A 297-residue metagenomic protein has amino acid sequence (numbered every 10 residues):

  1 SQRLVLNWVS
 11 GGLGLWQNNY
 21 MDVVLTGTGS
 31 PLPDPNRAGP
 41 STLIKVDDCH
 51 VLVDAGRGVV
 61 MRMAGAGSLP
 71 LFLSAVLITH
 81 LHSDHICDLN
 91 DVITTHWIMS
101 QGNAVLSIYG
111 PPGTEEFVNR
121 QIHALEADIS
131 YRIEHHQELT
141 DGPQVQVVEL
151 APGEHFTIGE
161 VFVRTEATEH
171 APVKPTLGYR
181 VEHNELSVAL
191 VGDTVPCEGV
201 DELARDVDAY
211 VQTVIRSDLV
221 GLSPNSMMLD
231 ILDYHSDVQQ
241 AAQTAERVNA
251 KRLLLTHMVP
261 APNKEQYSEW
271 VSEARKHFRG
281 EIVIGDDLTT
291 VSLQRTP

Functional and structural regions predicted by a protein language model:
Q2-A189, E202, V271-T296: Binuclear metal-dependent hydrolase catalytic cores
G178, S187-A189, V195-T289, R295: Cap/insert and terminal regions of metallo-dependent hydrolase folds
